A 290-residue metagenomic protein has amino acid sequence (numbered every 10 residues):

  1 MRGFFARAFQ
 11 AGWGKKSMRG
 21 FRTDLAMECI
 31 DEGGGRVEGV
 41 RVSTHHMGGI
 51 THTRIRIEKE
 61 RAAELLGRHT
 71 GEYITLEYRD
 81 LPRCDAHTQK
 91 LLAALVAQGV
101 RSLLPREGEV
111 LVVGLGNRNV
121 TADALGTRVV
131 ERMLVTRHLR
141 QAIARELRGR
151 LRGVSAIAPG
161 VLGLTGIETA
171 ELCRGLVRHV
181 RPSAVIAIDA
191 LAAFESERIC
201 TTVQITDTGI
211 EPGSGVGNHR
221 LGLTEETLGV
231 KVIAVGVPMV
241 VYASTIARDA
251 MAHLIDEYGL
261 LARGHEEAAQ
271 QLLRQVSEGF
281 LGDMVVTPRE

Functional and structural regions predicted by a protein language model:
F4-T70: N-terminal amphipathic/basic leader segments beginning at the initiator methionine
E60-P105: An N-terminal, well-structured beta->alpha segment
E77-R79, E109-V120, A156-G160: Short glycine-rich or small-residue beta-strand-to-loop segments that form or flank ligand, phosphate, metal/Fe-S
L115-D123, G163, A190-F194: Gly/Ser/Thr-rich loops at beta-strand to alpha-helix junctions that form or flank small-molecule/cofactor-binding
N117-R152, A156: Glycine-rich phosphate/diphosphate-binding loop of Rossmann-like nucleotide-binding domains
L147-L176: A structural-propensity feature for long, helix-poor, extended segments
I157-A158, A187-E290: A structural signal for small-residue-enriched, beta-sheet-centric alpha/beta enzyme cores and oligomeric scaffold folds
V177, P182-S183: Proline-aspartate-enriched helix->loop->beta-strand connector
